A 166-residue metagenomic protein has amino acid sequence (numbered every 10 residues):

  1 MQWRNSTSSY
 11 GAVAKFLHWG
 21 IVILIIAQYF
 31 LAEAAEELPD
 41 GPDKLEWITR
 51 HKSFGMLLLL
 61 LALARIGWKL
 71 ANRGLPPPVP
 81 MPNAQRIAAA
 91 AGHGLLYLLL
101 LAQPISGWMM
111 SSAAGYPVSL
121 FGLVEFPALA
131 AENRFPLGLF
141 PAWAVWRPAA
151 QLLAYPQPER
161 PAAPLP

Functional and structural regions predicted by a protein language model:
M1-P166: Membrane-embedded alpha-helical bundles that constitute the cytochrome b-like, heme-associated redox core of multi-pass
